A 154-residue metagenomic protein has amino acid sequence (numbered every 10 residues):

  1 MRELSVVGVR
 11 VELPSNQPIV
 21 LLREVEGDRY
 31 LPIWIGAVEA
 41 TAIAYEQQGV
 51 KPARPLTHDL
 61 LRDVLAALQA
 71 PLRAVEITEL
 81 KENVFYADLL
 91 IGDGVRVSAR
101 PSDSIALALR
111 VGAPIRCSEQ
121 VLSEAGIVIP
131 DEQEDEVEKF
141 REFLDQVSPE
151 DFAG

Functional and structural regions predicted by a protein language model:
M1-G154: Divalent-cation
